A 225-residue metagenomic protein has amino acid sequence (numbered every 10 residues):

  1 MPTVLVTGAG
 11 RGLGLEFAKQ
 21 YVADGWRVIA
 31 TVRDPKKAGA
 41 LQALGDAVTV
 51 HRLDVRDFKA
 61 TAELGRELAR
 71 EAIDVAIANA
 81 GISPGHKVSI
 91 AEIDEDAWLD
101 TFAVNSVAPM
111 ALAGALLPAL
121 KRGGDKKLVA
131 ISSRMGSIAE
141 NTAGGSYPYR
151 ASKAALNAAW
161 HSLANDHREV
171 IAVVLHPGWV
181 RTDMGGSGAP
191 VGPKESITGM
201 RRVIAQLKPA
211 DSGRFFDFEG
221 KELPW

Functional and structural regions predicted by a protein language model:
T7, I73-G81, N105, A130 (+1 more regions): Rossmann-fold scaffold of SDR-type NAD(P)-dependent oxidoreductases
G10-Q20: N-terminal Rossmann NAD(P)H-binding glycine-rich loop of SDR-like oxidoreductase domains
D24-A40: Conserved glycine-rich Rossmann-like NAD(P)H-binding loop of the short-chain dehydrogenase/reductase
L44-K59: Rossmann-fold cofactor-recognition segment
V55-A72: Conserved Rossmann-fold cofactor-binding substructure of NAD(P)-dependent oxidoreductases
A60-E63, A108-A115: Conserved mid-core alpha-helix of short-chain dehydrogenase/reductase
I82, H86-F102, V107-A111, K121-N165: Catalytic loop of short-chain dehydrogenase/reductase
V174-P177, G186-W225: C-terminal helical subdomain
